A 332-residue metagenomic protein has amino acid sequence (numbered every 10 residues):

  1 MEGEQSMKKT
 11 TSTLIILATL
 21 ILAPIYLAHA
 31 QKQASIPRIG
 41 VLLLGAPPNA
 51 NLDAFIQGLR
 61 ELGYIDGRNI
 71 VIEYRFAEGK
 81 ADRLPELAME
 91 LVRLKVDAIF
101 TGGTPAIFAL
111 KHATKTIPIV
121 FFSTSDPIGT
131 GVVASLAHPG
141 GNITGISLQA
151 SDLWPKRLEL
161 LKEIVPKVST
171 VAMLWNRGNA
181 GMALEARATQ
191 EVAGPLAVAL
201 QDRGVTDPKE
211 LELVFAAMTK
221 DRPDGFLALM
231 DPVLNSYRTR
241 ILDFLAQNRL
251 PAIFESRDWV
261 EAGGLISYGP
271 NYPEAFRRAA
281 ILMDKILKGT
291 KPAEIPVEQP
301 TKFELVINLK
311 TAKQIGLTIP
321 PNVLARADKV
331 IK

Functional and structural regions predicted by a protein language model:
M1-K332: Short hydrophobic alpha-helices and adjacent helix-cap/hinge residues
